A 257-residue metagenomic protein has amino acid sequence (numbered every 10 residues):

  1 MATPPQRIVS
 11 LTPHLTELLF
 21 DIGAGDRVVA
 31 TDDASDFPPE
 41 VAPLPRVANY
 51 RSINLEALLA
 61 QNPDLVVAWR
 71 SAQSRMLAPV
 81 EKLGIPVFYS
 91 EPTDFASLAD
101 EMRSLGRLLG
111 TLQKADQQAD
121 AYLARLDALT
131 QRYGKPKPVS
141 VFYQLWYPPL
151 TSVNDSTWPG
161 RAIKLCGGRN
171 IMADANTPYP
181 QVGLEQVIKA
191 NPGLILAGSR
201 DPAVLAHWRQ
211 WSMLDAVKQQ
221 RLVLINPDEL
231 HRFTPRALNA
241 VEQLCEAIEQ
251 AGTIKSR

Functional and structural regions predicted by a protein language model:
M1-P4: Short, low-complexity disordered leader/linker segments with a strong preference for bacterial N-terminal type II
R7, D64-L65, R75-T151, R169-D174 (+2 more regions): Extracytoplasmic substrate-binding proteins
R7-Q61, L65-S74, I171: A short, structured surface patch at a secondary-structure boundary
T12, R70, L145, A175 (+3 more regions): Short secondary-structure boundary segments
A24, P43, K82-G84, C166 (+1 more regions): Short, structured coil segments at secondary-structure junctions
D32, S156-Y179, S199, V223-L224: His/Asp/Glu-enriched short active-site or ligand-binding loop at hydrolase and phosphoryl-transfer sites
L55-N62, L83, Q181-N191: Short helices/loops that flank or line small-molecule/ion binding pockets
A72-K82, L194-L214: A ligand-binding cleft/hinge motif common to bilobed small-molecule-binding domains
